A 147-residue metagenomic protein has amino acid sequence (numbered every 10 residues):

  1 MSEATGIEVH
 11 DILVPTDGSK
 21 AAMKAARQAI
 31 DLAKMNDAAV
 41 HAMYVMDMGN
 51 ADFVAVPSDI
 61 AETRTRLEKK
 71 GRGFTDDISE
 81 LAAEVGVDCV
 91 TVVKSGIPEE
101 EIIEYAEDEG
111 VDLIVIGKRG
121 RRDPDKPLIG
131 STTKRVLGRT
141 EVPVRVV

Functional and structural regions predicted by a protein language model:
M1-S2, D108-V147: Gly/Ser-rich helix-loop-strand patches that form or flank binding pockets for ribonucleotide-derived cofactors
I7-A55: Small/aliphatic-rich secondary-structure junction motif
Q28, R66-I78, E101: Short, solvent-exposed amphipathic alpha-helices that sit in or adjacent to ligand/effector-binding or catalytic
Y44-G73: Acidic, proline/glycine-rich short linear motifs
D88-T91: Rossmann-fold cofactor-recognition segment
V93-E101: Charged docking surfaces used in two-component/phosphorelay signaling
